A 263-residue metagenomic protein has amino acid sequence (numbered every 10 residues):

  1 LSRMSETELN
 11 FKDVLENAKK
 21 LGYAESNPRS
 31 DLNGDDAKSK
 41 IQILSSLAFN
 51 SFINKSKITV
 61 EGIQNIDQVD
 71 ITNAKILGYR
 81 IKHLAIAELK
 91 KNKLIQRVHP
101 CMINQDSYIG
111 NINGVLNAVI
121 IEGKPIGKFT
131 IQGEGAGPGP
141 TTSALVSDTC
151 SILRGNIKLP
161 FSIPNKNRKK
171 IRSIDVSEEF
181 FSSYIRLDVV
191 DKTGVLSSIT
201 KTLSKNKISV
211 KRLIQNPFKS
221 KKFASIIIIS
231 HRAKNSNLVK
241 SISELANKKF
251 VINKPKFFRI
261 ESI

Functional and structural regions predicted by a protein language model:
R3-S5, L9-N111, L116-A118: Substrate-binding/catalytic subdomain of NAD(P)-dependent oxidoreductase enzymes
E6-T7, R29-A37, T59-I66, T130-G133 (+4 more regions): Catalytic cores of large soluble enzymes that bind and process phosphate-bearing ligands
L15, K19, I66, I71-I81 (+3 more regions): Short secondary-structure transition/capping segments
N17, G22-S26, I86-E88, L94-V190 (+1 more regions): Catalytic, metal-anchored helix/loop core of enzyme active sites in primary metabolism
P28, L32, A37, F49 (+15 more regions): General "foldedness" signal
T149-I263: A conserved regulatory-domain signal marking ACT and ACT-like small-molecule sensing domains and adjacent regulatory
